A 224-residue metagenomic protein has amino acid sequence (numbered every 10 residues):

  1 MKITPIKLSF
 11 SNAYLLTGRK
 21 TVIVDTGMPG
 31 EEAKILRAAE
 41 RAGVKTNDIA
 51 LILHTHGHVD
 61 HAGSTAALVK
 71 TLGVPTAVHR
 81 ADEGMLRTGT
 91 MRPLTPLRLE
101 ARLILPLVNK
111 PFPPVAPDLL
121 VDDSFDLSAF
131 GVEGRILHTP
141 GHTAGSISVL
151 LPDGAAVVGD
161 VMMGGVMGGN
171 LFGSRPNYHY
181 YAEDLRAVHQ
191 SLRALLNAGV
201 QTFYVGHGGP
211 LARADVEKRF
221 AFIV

Functional and structural regions predicted by a protein language model:
M1-A42, S148-G164: Conserved beta-strand hairpin/beta-sheet module of binuclear metal-dependent hydrolase folds, prominently
S11, G30, V59-D60, G84 (+2 more regions): Short alpha-helical
V22-V24, L53, T76, A155-V157 (+1 more regions): Residue-level marker for buried hydrophobic side chains located in beta-strands that build the well-ordered beta-sheet
P29-G30, D126, E133-P140, A144-D215: Metallo-beta-lactamase
E31-E32, R41-L119: Active-site HxH/HxHxD metal-binding segment of metal-dependent hydrolases
D48-T71, D123, A129, I136-L137 (+3 more regions): Soluble, non-transmembrane catalytic domains of enzymes that act on hydrophobic metabolites at membranes
R92-P93, L97-L103, G169-H179, I223: Short glycine/proline- and charge-enriched loop/turn segments that cap or connect secondary-structure elements
R213-V224: Binuclear metal-ion centers of metallo-dependent hydrolases, dominated by the metallo-beta-lactamase
